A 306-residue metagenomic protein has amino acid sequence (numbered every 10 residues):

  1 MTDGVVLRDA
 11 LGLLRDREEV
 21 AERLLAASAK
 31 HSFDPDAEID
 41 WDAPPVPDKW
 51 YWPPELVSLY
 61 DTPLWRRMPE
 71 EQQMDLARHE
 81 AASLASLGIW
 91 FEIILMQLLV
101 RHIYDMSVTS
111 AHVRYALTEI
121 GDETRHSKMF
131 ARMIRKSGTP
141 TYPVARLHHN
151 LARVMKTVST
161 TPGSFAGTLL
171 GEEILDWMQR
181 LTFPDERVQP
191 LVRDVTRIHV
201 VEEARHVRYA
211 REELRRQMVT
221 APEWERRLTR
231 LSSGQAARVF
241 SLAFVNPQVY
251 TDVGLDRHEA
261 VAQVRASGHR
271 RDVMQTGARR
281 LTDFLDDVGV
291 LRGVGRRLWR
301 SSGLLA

Functional and structural regions predicted by a protein language model:
M1-V100, Y104-V113, K136-P143, L147 (+3 more regions): Terminal targeting/low-complexity segments that flank the catalytic cores of oxidoreductases
G88-E92, M96, E119-I134, F165-D176 (+2 more regions): Alpha-helical transition-metal enzyme core signature, strongest for iron centers
M106-S110, T124, G138, E186-P190 (+1 more regions): Residues at alpha-helix boundaries and short interhelical turns
H112-E119, D194-V195, H199: Extended, well-ordered alpha-helical scaffold segments
R132-V201, L228-R238: Active-site-proximal alpha-helical scaffolds that flank and shape metal-associated catalytic sites
R187-V188, R193-R197, R205-R226, S267: Soluble, non-transmembrane catalytic domains of enzymes that act on hydrophobic metabolites at membranes
